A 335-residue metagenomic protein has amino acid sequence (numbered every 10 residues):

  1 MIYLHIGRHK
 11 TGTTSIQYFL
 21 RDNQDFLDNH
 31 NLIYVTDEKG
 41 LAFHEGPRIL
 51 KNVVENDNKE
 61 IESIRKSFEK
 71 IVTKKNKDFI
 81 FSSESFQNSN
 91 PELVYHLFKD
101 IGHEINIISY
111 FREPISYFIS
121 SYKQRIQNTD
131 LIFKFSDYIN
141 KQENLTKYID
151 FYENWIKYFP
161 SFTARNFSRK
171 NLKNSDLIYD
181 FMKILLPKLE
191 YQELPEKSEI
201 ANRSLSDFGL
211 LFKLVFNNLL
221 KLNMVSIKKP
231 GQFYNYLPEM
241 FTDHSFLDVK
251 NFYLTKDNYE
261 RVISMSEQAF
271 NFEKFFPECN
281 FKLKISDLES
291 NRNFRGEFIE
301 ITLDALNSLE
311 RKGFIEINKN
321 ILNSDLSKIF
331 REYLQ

Functional and structural regions predicted by a protein language model:
M1-Q335: Anion-recognition interface
